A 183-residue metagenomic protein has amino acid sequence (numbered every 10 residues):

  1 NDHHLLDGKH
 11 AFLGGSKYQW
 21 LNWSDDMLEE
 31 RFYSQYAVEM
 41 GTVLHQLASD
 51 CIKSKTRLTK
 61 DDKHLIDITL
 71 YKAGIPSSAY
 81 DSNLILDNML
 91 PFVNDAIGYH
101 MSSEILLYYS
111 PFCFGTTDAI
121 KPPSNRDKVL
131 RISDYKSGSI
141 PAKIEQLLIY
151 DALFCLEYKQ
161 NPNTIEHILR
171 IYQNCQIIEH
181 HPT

Functional and structural regions predicted by a protein language model:
N1-Y36, M40: C-terminal, charged and often intrinsically disordered regions of DNA end-processing helicases and nucleases
E30-Y36, M40-T42, Q46-I132, G138-E145 (+2 more regions): Catalytic cores of nuclease domains that cleave nucleic-acid phosphodiester backbones
L148-C155: Short, well-ordered amphipathic alpha-helices
